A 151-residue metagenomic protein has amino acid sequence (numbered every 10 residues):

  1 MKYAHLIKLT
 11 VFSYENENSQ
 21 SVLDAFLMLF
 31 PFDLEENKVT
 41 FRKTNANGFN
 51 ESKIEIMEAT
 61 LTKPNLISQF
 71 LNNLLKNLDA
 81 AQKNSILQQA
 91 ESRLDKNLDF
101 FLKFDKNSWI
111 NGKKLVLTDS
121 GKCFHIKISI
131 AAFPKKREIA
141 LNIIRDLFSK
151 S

Functional and structural regions predicted by a protein language model:
M1-T40: Long, hydrophobic N-terminal alpha-helical segment
I7-V11, M57, K96-L102, I126-I128: Short glycine-/aliphatic-rich beta-strand segments at the starts of folded cytosolic domains
V11-E15, F30, L61-N65, K106-I110 (+1 more regions): Beta-strand elements of well-folded, non-transmembrane domains
E17-S21, N65-L71, N111, K135-L141: Short, conserved charged micro-motifs
L29-L34, N77-Q82, K122, D146-S151: A common structural junction motif
E36-N65: Short, charge-patterned binding micro-sites
L71-S120: Long, charge-patterned amphipathic alpha-helical coiled-coil/hairpin "stalk" segments used as oligomerization
D99-S151: Glycine-rich, aromatic-bearing surface loops/beta-hairpins
